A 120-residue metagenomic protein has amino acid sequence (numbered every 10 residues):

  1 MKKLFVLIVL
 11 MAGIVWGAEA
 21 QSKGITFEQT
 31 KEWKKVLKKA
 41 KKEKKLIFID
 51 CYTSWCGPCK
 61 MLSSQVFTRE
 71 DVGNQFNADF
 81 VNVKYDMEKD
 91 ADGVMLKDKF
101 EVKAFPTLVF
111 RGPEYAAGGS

Functional and structural regions predicted by a protein language model:
M1-S22: Bacterial Sec-dependent N-terminal signal peptides
I25-T30, C51, Q65-D92, F105: Thiol-based oxidoreductase modules, predominantly thioredoxin-like and allied folds used for disulfide exchange
E28-L46, F76: A short beta-strand-turn-helix
K42-G57: Short active-site neighborhood of thiol/selenol oxidoreductases, capturing the structured segment around
E43-I47, A78-V81, K103-P106, G112-P113: Loop/turn elements at helix/coil->beta-strand transitions in domains of secreted/extracellular proteins
C56-C59, V81: N-terminal cofactor/phosphate-binding cores enriched in small/glycine residues, especially glycine-rich loops such as
K60-S64: Detector for the c-type heme attachment site
Q65-F67, E101-S120: Non-catalytic, surface beta->alpha helical segment in thiol-disulfide oxidoreductase systems
